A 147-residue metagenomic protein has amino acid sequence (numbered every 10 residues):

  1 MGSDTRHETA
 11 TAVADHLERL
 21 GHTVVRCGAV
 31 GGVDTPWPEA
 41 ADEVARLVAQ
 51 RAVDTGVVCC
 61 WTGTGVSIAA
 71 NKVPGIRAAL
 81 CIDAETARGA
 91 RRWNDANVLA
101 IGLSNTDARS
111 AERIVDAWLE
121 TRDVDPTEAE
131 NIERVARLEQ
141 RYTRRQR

Functional and structural regions predicted by a protein language model:
M1-L20: Glycine-rich phosphate/diphosphate-binding loop of Rossmann-like nucleotide-binding domains
G2-E8, A84-R147: C-terminal binding/interaction regions
A12-D15, I68-K72, E112-R113: Short amphipathic alpha-helical segments
L20, V73-P74, N94: Short, structured coil segments at secondary-structure junctions
T23-T35: A short beta-strand-loop structural module common to alpha/beta enzyme folds
D34-A45: Helix-loop module immediately N-terminal to the HCX5R catalytic loop in PTP-like cysteine phosphatase domains
E43-L80: Helix-adjacent hinge/juxtasegments
